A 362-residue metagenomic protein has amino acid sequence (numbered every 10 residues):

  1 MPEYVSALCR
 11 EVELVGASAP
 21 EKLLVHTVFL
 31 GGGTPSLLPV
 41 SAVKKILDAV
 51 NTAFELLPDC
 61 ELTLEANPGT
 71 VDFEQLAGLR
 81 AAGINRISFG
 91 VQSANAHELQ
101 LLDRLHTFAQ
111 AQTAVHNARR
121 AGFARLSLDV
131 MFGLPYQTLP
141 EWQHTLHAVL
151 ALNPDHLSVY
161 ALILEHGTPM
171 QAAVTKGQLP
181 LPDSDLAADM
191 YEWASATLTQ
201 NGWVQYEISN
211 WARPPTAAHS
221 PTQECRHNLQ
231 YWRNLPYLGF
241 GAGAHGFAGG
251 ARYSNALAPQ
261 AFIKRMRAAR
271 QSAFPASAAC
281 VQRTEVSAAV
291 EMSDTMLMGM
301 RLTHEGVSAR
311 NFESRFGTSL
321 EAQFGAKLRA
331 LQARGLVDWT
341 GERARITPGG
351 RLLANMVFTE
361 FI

Functional and structural regions predicted by a protein language model:
M1-S18, L24-T318: C-terminal scaffold of the Radical SAM
A194, H304, L331-R334, L353: N-terminal, helix-rich and Lys/Arg-enriched segments in bacterial and organellar proteins
T318-A330: Short amphipathic alpha-helical interaction segments
Q332-E342: A short, conserved structural fragment
R343-P348: Minor-groove-contacting beta-hairpin "wing" of winged helix-turn-helix DNA-binding domains
G349-I362: Short, amphipathic alpha-helical interaction segments positioned at domain boundaries
